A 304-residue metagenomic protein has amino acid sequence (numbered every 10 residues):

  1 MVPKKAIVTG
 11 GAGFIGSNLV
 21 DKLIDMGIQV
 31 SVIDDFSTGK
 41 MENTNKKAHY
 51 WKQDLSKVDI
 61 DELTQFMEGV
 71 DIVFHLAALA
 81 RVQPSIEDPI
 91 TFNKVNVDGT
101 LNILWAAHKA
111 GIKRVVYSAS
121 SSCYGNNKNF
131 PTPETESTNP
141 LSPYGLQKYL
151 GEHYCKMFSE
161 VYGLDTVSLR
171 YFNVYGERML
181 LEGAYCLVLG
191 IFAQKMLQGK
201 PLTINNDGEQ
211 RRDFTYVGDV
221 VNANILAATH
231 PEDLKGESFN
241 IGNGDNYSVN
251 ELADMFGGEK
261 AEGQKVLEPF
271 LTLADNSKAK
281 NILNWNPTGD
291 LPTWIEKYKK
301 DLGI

Functional and structural regions predicted by a protein language model:
M1-V174, W285: N-terminal Rossmann-like NAD(P)+-binding domain of SDR-like oxidoreductases, especially those catalyzing
K5, L291-I304: Amphipathic terminal alpha-helices
V58, E87, V95-D98, S142 (+5 more regions): Residue-level signal for the nucleotide or nucleotide-sugar donor/cofactor binding architecture
N102-A106, Y154, F214, D219-L226: Conserved mid-core alpha-helix of short-chain dehydrogenase/reductase
Y149, V174-G190, Q198-K200, N205 (+4 more regions): Glycine/proline-rich active-site loop of Rossmann-fold NAD(P)-dependent oxidoreductases
L150, Y154, F158, V188 (+3 more regions): Hydrophobic alpha-helix immediately C-terminal to the catalytic Tyr-X-X-X-Lys motif of short-chain
D207, S238-F239, Y247-N276: C-terminal "lid/loop" region of Rossmann-like NAD(P)-dependent oxidoreductases
V220, N224, I241, L252 (+2 more regions): Non-catalytic, hydrophobic alpha-helical segments
